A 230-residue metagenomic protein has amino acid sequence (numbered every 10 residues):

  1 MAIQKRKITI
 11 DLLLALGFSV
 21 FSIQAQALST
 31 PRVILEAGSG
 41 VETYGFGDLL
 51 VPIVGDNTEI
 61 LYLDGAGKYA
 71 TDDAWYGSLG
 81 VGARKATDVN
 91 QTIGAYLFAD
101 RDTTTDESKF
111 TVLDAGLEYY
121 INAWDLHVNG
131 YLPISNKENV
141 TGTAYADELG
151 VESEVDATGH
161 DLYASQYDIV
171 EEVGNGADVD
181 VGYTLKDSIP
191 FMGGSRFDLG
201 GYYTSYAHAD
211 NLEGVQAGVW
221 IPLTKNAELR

Functional and structural regions predicted by a protein language model:
M1-L28: Cleavable N-terminal export/targeting peptides
Q24-S29, V54-L61, A86-I93, E107 (+2 more regions): Short loop/turn motifs that connect adjacent beta-strands in outer-membrane beta-barrel proteins
A25-I60, D64-G67: Short glycine/proline- and aromatic-enriched beta-strand/turn motifs that initiate or cap beta-hairpins
S29, V41-G47, E59, D73-G77 (+5 more regions): Residues that define the transmembrane beta-barrel architecture of outer-membrane proteins
V33-L35, L63-G65, A95-L97, L117 (+3 more regions): Membrane-embedded beta-strand positions of outer-membrane beta-barrel proteins
A37-T43, I53, G67-D73, A83-K85 (+5 more regions): Transmembrane beta-strands of outer-membrane beta-barrel pores
G47-V51, L79-A83, A115-Y119, G130 (+2 more regions): Residues on the lipid-exposed face of transmembrane beta-strands in outer-membrane beta-barrel proteins
A66-G67, G150-R230: Outer membrane beta-barrel transmembrane domains
